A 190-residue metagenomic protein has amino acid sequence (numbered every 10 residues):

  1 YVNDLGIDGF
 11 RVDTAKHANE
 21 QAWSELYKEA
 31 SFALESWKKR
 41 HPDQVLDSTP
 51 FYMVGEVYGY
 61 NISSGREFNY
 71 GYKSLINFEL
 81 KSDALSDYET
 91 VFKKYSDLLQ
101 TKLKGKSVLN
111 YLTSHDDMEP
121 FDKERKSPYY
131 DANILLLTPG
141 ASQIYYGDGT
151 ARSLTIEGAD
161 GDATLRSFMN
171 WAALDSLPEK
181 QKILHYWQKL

Functional and structural regions predicted by a protein language model:
Y1-F10: An active-site-proximal structural segment forming one wall of the substrate-binding cleft that immediately precedes
G6-I7, Y72, G140-A141: A structural motif
G9, Y52, Y145: Hydrophobic "anchor" residues on beta-strands that sit immediately upstream of conserved functional sites
F10, Y130-D131: Short, hydrophobic/aromatic alpha-helical segments in well-folded domains
T14-Y111, E124-K126, I134, T150-K189: Active-site-proximal helices and loops of the catalytic beta/alpha 8
L112-E119: Active-site neighborhood of divalent metal-dependent phosphoester/pyrophosphate hydrolases
L137: Conserved active-site segments centered on acidic
A141-G147: Acidic/polar loop patches that form or flank catalytic/metal-binding clefts of enzymes that bind anionic ligands
